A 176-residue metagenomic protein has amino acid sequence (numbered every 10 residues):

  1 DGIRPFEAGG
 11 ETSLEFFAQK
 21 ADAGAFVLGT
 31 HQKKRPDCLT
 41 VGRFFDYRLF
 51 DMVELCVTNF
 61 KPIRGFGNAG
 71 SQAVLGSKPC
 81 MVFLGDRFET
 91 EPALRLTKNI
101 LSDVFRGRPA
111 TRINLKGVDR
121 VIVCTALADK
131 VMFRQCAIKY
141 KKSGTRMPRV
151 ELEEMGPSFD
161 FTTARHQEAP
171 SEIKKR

Functional and structural regions predicted by a protein language model:
D1-R176: Phospho-regulatory, Ser/Thr- and acidic-rich intrinsically disordered linkers and terminal tails that flank modular
